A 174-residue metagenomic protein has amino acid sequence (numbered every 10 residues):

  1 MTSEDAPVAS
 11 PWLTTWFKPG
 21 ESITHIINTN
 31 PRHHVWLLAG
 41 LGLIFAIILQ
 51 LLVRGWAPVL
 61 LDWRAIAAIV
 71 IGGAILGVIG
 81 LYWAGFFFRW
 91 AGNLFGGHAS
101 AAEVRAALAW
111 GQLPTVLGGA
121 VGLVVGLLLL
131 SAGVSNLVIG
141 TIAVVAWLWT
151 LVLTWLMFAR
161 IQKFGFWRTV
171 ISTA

Functional and structural regions predicted by a protein language model:
M1-W56: N-terminal juxtamembrane cytosolic/stromal segments of multi-pass membrane proteins
T2, I27, L51, V59-L60 (+2 more regions): Selective transmembrane helix interface/packing segments
I26-P31, V35, A57-I69, G73 (+6 more regions): Membrane-helix interfacial "entry" motifs
H34, L38, G42-I47, G77-L81 (+1 more regions): Hydrophobic alpha-helical transmembrane segments in multi-pass membrane proteins
W36-G40, V70-I75, Y82, R105-L108 (+2 more regions): Hydrophobic alpha-helical transmembrane segments
F45-G77, G119-W147: Membrane-helix interface segments in multi-pass membrane proteins
I47, L51, L81, G85-F86 (+1 more regions): Transmembrane alpha-helical segments of multi-pass membrane transport proteins and ion-pumping complexes
F88-R89, L94-A174: Hydrophobic alpha-helical transmembrane segments and adjacent short intramembrane/lumenal linkers of inner/organellar
